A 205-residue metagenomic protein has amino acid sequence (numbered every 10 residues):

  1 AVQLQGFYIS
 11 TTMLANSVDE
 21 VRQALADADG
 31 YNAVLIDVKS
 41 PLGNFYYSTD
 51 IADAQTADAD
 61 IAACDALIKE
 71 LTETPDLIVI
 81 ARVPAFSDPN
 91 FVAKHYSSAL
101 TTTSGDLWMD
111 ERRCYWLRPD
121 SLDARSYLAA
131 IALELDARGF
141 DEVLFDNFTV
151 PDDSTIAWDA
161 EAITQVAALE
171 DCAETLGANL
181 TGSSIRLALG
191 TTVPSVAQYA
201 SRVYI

Functional and structural regions predicted by a protein language model:
A1-V21, A28, L187-G190: Boundary/entry segment of secreted carbohydrate-active catalytic domains
V2-L14, F86-L133: Active-site-adjacent "subsite" loops/lids of carbohydrate-active enzymes
F7-Y8, I78-D88, L144-D146, Q165-I205: Aromatic-lined carbohydrate-recognition surfaces of secreted/lumenal glycan-active proteins
M13-A28, A54-L77, A167-D171: Aromatic- and glycine-enriched glycan-recognition loops and surfaces that form the carbohydrate-binding subsites
E20-N44, E134-D146, R202-V203: Catalytic domains of carbohydrate-active enzymes, especially glycoside hydrolases
Y31-A62, W158: Aromatic-lined carbohydrate-binding/catalytic grooves of carbohydrate-active enzymes
A33-V38, A59-M109: Glycine-rich, aromatic-flanked loop segments that form ligand/cofactor-binding clefts across common enzyme folds
H95, F140-A167: Active-site-proximal loop/short-helix segments that contain or immediately flank catalytic acid/base residue(s)
